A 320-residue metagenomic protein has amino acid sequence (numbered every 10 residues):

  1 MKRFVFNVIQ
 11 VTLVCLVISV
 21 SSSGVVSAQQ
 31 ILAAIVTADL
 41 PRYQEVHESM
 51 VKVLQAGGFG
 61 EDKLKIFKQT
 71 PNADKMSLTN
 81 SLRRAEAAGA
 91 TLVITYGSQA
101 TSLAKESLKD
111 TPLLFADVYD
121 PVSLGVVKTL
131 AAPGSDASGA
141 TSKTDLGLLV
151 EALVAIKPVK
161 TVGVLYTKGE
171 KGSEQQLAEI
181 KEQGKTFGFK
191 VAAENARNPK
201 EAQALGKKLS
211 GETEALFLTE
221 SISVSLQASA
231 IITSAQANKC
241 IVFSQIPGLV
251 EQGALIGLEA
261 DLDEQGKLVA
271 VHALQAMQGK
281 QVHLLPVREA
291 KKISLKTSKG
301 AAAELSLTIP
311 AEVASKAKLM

Functional and structural regions predicted by a protein language model:
M1-F6: Positively charged n-region of N-terminal signal peptides that target proteins for export
V8-S21: Bacterial N-terminal signal peptides
V26-M320: Short hydrophobic alpha-helices and adjacent helix-cap/hinge residues
